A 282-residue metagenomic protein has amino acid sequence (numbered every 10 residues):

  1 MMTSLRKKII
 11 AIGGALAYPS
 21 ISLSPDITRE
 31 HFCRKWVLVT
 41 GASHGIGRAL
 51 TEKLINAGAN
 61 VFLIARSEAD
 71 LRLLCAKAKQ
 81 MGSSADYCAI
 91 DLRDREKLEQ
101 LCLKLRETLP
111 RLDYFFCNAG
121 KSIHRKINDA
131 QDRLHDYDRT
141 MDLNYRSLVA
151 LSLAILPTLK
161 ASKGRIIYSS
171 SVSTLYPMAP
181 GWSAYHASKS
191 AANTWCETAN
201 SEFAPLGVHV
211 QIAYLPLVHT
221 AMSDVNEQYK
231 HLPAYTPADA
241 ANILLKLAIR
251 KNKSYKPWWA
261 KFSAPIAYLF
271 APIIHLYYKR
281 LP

Functional and structural regions predicted by a protein language model:
S43-H44: Conserved glycine-rich cofactor-binding loop
A59-L74: Conserved glycine-rich Rossmann-like NAD(P)H-binding loop of the short-chain dehydrogenase/reductase
A69, A89-Q100: The beta1-alpha1 cofactor-binding region of Rossmann-like NAD(H)/NADP(H)-dependent oxidoreductases
S122-D138, G181: Conserved mid-core segment of classical short-chain dehydrogenase/reductases
S152, S188: Active-site helix of classical SDR
S171: Residue(s) in the substrate-gating loop at a strand-loop-helix junction that position the organic substrate next
I212, Q228-A264: C-terminal helical subdomain
